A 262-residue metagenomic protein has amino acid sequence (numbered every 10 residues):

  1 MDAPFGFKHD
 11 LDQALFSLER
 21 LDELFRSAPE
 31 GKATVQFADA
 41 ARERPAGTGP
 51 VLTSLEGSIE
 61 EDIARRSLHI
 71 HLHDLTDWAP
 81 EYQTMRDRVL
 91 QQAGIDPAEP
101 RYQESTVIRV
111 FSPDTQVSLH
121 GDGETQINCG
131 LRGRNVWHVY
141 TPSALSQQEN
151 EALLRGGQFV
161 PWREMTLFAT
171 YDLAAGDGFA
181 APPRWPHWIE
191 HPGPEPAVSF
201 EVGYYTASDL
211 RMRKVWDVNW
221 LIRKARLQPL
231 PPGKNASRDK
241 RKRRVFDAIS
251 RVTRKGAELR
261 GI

Functional and structural regions predicted by a protein language model:
M1-Q83, V218-A225, S250-I262: Transition-metal
G57-E60, G94-P97, T115-H120: Catalytic micro-motifs at enzyme active sites that drive phosphoryl/nucleotidyl and oxygen chemistry
D77-I108: A gly/proline- and charged-residue-enriched helix-loop-helix capping module
V107-D122, V139-A144: Conserved short histidine dyad/triad with adjacent acidic residue
I127, P194-L210: A short hydrophobic beta-strand segment most commonly corresponding to one strand of the jelly-roll/cupin
L131, H191-P192: Asparagine-centered strand-capping/turn motif at beta-strand->loop junctions
R132-H187: Double-stranded beta-helix
M165, A169-Y171, R211-A248: Active-site-adjacent segment of 2-oxoglutarate/Fe(II) JmjC oxygenases
